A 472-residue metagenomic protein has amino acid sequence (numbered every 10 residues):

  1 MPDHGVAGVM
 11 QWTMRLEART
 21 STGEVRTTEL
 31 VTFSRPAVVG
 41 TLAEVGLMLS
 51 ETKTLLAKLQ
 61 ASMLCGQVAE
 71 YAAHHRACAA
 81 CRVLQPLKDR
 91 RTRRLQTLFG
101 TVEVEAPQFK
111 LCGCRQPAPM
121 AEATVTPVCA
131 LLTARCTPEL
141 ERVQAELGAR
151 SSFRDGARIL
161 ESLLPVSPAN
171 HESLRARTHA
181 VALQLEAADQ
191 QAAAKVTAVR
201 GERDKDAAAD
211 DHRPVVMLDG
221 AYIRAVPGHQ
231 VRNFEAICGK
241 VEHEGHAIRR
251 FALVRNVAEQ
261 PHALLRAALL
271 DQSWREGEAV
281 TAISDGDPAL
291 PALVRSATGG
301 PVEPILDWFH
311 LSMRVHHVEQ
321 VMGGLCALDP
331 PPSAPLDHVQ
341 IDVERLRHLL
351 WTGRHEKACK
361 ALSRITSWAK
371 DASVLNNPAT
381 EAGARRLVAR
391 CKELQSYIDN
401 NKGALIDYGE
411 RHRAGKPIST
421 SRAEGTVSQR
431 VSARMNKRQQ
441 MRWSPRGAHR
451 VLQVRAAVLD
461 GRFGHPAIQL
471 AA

Functional and structural regions predicted by a protein language model:
M1-L59, A106-F109, G113-A472: Catalytic center-proximal scaffold of phosphoryl-transfer enzymes
L59-T137: Basic, low-complexity segments
